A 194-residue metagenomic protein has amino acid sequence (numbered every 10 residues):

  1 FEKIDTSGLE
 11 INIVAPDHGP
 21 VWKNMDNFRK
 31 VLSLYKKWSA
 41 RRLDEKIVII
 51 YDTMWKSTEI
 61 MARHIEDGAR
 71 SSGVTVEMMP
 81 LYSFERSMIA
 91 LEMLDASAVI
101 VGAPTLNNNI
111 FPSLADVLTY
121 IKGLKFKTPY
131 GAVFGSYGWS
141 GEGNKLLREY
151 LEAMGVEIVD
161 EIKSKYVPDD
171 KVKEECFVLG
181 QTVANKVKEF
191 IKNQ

Functional and structural regions predicted by a protein language model:
F1-T75, Y82: Accessory terminal helices/loops
F1-V21, H64-E77, I89-Q194: FMN-binding flavodoxin-like domain, especially the glycine-rich phosphate-binding loop
L81-S87: Short acidic loop-to-helix transition motifs that present clustered carboxylates
